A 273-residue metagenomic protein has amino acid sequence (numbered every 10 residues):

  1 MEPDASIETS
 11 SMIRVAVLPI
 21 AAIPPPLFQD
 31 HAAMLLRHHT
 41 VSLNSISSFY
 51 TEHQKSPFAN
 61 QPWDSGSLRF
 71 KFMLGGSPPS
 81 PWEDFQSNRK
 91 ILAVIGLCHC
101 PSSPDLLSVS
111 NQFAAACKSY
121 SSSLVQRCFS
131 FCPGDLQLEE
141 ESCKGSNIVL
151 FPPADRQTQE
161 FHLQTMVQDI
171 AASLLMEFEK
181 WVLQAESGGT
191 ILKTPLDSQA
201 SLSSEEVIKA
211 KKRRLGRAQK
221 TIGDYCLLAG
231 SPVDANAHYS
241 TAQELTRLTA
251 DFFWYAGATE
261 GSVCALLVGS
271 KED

Functional and structural regions predicted by a protein language model:
M1-A210, R217, D273: Eukaryotic intrinsically disordered, low-complexity segments enriched for acidic and Ser/Thr/Pro residues that serve as
S201-S204, D224, T241-D251: Amphipathic alpha-helical segments of tetratricopeptide repeats
K220, L227, D234, Y239 (+2 more regions): Hydrophobic/aromatic side-chain positions at a characteristic register within alpha-helices of tetratricopeptide repeats
P232-V233, F252, E272: TPR-repeat structural position
V263-D273: Alpha-helical linker/edge segments of TPR/alpha-solenoid repeat scaffolds and analogous pre-/post-domain helices
